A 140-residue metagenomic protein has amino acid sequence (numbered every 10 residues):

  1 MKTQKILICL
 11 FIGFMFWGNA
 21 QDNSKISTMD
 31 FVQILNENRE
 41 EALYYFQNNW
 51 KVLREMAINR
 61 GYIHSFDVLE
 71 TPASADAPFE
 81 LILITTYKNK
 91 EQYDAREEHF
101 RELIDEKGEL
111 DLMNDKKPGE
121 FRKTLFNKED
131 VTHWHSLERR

Functional and structural regions predicted by a protein language model:
M1-N23: Bacterial Sec-dependent N-terminal signal peptides
N19-L35, G119, S136-R140: Sec-dependent signal peptide cleavage junction
Q21-N23, S74-F79, L125-N127: Extracellular/periplasmic catalytic domains that process cell-envelope and extracellular macromolecules
I26-N59: N-terminal targeting signals for Sec/Tat export/insertion, comprising classic cleavable signal peptides
L43, P78-E80, D94-E98: Short, solvent-exposed loop/turn and secondary-structure capping segments
V52, M56-H64, T86-T132: An amphipathic, aromatic/His-enriched active-site/gating alpha helix that lines ligand/cofactor pockets
R54-I82: Short, glycine- and small/hydrophobic-rich beta-strand elements in well-ordered beta-sheets
D76, D94-A95, H133-R140: A beta-strand edge to alpha-helix "cap/lid" segment located at domain peripheries
